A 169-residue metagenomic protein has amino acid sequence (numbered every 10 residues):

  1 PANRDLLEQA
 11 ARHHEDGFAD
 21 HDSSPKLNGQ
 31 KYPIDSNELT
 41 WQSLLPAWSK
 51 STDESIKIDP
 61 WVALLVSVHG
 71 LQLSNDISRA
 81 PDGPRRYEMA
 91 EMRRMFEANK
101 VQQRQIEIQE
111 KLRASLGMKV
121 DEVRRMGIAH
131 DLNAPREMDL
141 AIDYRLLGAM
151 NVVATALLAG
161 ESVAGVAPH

Functional and structural regions predicted by a protein language model:
P1-A2: N-terminal alpha-helical "arm" segments
L6-K119, V123-A134, A149-L157, G165: Divalent metal-dependent catalytic cores for phosphoryl transfer on phosphate-bearing substrates
D139-V152, G160: Conserved internal helical-beta-strand scaffold that buttresses enzyme catalytic cores
